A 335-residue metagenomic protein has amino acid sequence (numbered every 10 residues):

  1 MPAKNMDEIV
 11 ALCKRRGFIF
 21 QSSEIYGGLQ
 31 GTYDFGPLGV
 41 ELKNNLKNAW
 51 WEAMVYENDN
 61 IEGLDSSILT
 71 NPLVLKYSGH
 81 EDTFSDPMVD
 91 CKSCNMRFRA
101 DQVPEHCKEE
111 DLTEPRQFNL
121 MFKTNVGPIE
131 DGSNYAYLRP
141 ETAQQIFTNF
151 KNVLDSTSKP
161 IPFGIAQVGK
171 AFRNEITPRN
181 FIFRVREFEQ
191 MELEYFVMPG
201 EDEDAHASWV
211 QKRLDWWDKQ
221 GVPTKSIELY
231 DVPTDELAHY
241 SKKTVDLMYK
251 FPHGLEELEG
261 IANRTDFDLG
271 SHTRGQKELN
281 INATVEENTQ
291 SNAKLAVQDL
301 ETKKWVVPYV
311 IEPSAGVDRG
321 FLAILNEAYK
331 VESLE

Functional and structural regions predicted by a protein language model:
P2-E335: TRNA-recognition modules of translation machinery and tRNA-sensing kinases, especially anticodon-binding
